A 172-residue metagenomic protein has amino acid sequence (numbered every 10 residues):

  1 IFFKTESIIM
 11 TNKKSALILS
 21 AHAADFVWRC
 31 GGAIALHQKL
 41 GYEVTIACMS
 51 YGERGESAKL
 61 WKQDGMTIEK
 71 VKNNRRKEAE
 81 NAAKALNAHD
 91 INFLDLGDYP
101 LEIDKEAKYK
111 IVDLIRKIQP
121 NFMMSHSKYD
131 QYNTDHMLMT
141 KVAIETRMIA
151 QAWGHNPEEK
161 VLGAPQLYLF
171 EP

Functional and structural regions predicted by a protein language model:
F3-L19, D90, L101-P172: Metal-dependent de-N-acetylase/amidase catalytic core
E6-I118: Active-site rim/loop-helix segments in enzyme catalytic domains that contact anionic ligands
